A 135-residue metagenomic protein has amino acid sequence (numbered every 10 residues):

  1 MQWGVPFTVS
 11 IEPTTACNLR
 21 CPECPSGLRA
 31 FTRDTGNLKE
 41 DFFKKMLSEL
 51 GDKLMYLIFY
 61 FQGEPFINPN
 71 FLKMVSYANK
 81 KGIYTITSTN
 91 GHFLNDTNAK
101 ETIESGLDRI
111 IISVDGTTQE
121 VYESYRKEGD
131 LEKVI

Functional and structural regions predicted by a protein language model:
M1-R109, E120, S124-Y125, G129-E132: Conserved alpha-helical substructure of the radical SAM core
I112-V114: Conserved phosphate-donor/acceptor-positioning beta-strand/loop module used by diverse small-molecule
T117: Flexible loop/hinge segments that line or gate small-molecule binding clefts
I135: Conserved active-site region of classical short-chain dehydrogenase/reductase
